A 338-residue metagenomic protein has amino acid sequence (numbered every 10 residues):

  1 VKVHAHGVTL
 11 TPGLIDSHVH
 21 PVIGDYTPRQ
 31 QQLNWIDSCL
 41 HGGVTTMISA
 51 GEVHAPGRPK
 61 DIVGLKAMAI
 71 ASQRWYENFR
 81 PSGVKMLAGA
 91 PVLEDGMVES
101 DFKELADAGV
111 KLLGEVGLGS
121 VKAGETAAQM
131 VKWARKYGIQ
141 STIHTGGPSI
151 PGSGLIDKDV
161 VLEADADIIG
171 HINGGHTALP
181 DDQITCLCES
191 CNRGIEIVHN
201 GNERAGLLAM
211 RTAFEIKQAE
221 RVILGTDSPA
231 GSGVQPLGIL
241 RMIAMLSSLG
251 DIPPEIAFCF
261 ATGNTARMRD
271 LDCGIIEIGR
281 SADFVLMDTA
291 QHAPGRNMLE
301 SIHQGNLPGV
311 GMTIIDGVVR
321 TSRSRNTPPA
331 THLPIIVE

Functional and structural regions predicted by a protein language model:
K2-I70: Metal-associated gating/positioning segment near the N- to mid-region
G7, H18, G43, L113 (+7 more regions): Divalent metal-coordination and catalytic microenvironments
S17-Q31, V84-V98, G117, G146 (+1 more regions): Active-site mouth loops of central-metabolism enzymes
P28-S38, L93-L105, P151-V160: Short, acidic/polar
W35-G64, Y76, R80-L93, A108-S120 (+3 more regions): Divalent metal-dependent hydrolysis catalytic cores, especially in the metallo-beta-lactamase
L112-G233, G250: Active-site core of metal-dependent hydrolases
R211-A290: His/Asp/Glu-enriched, well-ordered alpha-helical/loop segment that forms or immediately abuts the divalent-metal
A282-I336: C-terminal cap of metal-dependent C-N hydrolases
